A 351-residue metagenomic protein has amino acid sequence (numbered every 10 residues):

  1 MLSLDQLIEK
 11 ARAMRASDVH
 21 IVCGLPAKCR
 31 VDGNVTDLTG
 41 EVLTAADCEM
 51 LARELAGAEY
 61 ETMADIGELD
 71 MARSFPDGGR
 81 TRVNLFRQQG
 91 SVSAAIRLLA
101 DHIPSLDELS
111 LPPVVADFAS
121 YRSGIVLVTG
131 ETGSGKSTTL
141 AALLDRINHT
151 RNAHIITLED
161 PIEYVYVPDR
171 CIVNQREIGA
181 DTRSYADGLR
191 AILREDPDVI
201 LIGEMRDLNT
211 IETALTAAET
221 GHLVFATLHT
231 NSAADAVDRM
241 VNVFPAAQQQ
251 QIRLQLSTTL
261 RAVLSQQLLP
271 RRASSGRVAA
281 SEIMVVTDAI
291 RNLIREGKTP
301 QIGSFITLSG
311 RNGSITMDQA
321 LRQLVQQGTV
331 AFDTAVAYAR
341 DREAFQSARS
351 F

Functional and structural regions predicted by a protein language model:
M1-F351: Short, flexible helix-loop junctions that flank or precede catalytic/ligand sites
